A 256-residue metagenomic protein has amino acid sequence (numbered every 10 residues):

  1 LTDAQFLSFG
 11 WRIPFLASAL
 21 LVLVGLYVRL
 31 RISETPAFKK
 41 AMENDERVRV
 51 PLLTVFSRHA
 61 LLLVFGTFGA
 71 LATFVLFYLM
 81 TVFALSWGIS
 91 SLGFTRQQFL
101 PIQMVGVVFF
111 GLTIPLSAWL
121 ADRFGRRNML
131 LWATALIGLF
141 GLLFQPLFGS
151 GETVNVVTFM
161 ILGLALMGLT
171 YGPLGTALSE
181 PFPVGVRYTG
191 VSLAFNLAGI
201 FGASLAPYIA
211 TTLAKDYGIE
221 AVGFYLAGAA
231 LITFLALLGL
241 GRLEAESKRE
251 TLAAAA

Functional and structural regions predicted by a protein language model:
T2-L16, A210-G228: A membrane-interface helix-boundary motif in multi-pass transporters
T2-Q5, P146-F159: Helix-loop junctions at membrane interfaces in 12-TM secondary transporters
G10, L30-V50, K248-A253: Flexible cytoplasmic inter-helical loops of multi-pass small-molecule transporters
G25-I32, A229-A254: Multi-pass alpha-helical transporter architecture, strongest for 12-TM Major Facilitator/SLC carriers used
A60-F109, G202-A206: Extracytoplasmic gate region of multi-pass secondary transporters
R123-T134: Cytoplasmic membrane-interface "Motif A"-like loop-to-helix N-cap segments of 12-TM Major Facilitator Superfamily
A135-G151: C-terminal ends and interior cores of transmembrane alpha-helices in multi-pass membrane transporters/permeases
V184-A214: A late C-terminal transmembrane helix in Major Facilitator Superfamily
